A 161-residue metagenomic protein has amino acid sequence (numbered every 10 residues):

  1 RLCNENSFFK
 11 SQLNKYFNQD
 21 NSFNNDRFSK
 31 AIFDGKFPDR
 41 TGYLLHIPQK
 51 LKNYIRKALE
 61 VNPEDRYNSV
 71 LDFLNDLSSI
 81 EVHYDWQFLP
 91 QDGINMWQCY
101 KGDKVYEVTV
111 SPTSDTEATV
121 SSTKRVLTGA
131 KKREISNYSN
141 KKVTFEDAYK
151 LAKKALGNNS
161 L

Functional and structural regions predicted by a protein language model:
R1-F37: Conserved C-lobe activation region of Hanks-type protein kinase-like domains
P38-K52: Conserved C-lobe subsegment of the protein kinase catalytic domain corresponding to the C-terminal end
Q49, K57-D85: Terminal C-lobe "cap" of eukaryotic-type protein kinase domains
H83-L161: Regulatory extensions appended to serine/threonine kinase catalytic cores
